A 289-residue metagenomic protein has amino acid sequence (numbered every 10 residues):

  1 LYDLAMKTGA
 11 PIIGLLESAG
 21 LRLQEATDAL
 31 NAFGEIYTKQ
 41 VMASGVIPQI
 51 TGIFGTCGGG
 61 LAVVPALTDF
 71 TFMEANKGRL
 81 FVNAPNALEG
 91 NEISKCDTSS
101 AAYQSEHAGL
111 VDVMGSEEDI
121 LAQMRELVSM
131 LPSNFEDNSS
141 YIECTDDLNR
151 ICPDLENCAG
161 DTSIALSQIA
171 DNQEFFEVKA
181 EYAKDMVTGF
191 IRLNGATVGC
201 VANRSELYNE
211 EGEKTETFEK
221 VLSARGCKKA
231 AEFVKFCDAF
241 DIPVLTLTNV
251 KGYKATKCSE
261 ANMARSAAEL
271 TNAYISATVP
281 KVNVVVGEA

Functional and structural regions predicted by a protein language model:
L1-A289: Ligand-binding clefts of soluble mixed alpha/beta catalytic domains
